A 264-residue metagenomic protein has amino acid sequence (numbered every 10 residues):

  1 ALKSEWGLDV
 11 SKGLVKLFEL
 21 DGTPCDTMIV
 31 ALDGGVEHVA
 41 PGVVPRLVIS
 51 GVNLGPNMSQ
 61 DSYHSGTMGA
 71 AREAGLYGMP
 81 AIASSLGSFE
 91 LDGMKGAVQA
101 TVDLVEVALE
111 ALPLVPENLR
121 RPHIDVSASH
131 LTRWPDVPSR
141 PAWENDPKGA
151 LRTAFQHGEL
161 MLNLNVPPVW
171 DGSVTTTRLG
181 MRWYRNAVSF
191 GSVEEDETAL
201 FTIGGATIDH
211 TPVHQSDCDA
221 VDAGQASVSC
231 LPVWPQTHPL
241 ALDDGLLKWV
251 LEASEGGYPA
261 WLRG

Functional and structural regions predicted by a protein language model:
A1-L32, V39-A40: A cross-family phosphate/adenosyl-ligand binding-site feature
D9-S11, V39-V43, A154-Q156, C218-V221: Solvent-exposed alpha-helices and their adjacent loops that cap or buttress functional pockets in soluble metabolic
V15-F18, R46-V48, P80-I82, L160-N163 (+1 more regions): Structural motif
T23-P24, N53-P56, V169, V233-W234: Short glycine-rich anion-binding loops that position phosphate/pyrophosphate groups of nucleotides and phosphorylated
C25, I29-D33, A71, V98 (+1 more regions): Predominant activation on well-ordered alpha-helical scaffold segments within soluble catalytic domains
V30-F89: Internal, conserved structured core segments that host functional sites
S59-Y63, S84-L86, D92-A100, S173-T176 (+1 more regions): A short secondary-structure junction signal
V98-G264: Electrostatically charged, flexible surface regions
